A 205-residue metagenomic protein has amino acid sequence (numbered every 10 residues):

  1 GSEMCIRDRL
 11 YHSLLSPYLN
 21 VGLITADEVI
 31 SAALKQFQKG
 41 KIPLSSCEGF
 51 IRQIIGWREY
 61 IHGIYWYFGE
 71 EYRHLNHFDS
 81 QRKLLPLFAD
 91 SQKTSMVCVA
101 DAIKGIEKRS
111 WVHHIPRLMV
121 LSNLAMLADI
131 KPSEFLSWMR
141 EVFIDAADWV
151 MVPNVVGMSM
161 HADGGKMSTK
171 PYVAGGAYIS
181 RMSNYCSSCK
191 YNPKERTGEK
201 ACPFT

Functional and structural regions predicted by a protein language model:
G1-C5: Short, small-residue-biased leader/transition segments that mark boundaries at the very start of proteins
R9: Active-site helix-to-loop segments that bind/position phosphate- or nucleotide-bearing substrates and donors across
H12, S16, V21-T205: C-terminal catalytic domain of photolyase/cryptochrome flavoproteins, centering on the FAD-binding pocket
